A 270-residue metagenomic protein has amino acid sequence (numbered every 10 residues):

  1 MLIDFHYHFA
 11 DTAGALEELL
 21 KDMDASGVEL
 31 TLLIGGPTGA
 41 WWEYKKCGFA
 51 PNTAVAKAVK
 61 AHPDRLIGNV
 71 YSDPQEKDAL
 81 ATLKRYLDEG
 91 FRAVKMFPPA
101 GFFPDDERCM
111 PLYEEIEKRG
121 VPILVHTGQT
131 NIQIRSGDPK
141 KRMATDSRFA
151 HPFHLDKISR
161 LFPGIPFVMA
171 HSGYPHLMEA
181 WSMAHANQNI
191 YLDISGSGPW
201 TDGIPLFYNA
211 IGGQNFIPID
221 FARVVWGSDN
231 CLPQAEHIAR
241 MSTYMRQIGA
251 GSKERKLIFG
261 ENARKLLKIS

Functional and structural regions predicted by a protein language model:
M1-H8, A13-L30, A81-K84, P218-V225 (+1 more regions): Mid-to-C-terminal alpha-helical segments outside catalytic/metal-binding sites
F5-H8, E18-E43, R65-Y71, R92-A93 (+1 more regions): Divalent metal-dependent hydrolysis catalytic cores, especially in the metallo-beta-lactamase
H6, M23, V55, V59 (+7 more regions): Conserved, mostly hydrophobic/aromatic
Y7-F9, A13, G35-G36, V70-P74 (+5 more regions): A cross-domain feature marking catalytic cores of carbohydrate-active enzymes and several ubiquitous metabolic/repair
A10-A13, T38-W41, P74-D78, Q129-Q133 (+3 more regions): Active-site environment of divalent metal-dependent phosphoester hydrolases
A15-L16, D22-D24, K45-D64, K77-E89 (+1 more regions): Catalytic alpha-helical scaffold of carbohydrate-active enzymes acting on polysaccharides/glycoconjugates
A25-K45, H62-P63, T130-K141, T145 (+1 more regions): Active-site gating loops and adjacent loop-to-helix segments of metal-dependent hydrolytic enzymes
R92-A93, F103-V225: Catalytic pocket-lining loop regions of alpha/beta-barrel enzymes, especially the amidohydrolase/enolase/GH5 lineages
